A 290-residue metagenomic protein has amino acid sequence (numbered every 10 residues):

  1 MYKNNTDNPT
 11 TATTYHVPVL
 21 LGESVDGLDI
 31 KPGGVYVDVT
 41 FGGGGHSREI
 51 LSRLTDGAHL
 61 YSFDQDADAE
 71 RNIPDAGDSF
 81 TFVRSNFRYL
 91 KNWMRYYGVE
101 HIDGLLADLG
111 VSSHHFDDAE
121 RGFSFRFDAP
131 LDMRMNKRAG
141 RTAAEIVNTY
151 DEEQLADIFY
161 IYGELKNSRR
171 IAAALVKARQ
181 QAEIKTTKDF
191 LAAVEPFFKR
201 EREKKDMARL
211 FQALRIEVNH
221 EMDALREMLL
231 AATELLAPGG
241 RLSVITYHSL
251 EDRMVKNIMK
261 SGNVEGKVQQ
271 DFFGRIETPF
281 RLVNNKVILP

Functional and structural regions predicted by a protein language model:
M1-P290: S-adenosyl-L-methionine-dependent methyltransferase catalytic core, i.e., the SAM/SAH-binding region
